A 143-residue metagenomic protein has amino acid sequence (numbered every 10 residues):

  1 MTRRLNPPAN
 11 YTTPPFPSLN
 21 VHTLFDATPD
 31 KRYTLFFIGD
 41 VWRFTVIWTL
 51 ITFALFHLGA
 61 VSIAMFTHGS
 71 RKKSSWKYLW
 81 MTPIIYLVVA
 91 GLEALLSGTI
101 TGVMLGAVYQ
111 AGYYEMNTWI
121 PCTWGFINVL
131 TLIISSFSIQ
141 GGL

Functional and structural regions predicted by a protein language model:
M1-V21, T52-F53: Alpha-helical transmembrane segments of integral membrane proteins, especially early/N-terminal helices
T13-I47, K73-V88, Y109-G125: Juxtamembrane membrane-interface segments at transmembrane-helix boundaries in membrane proteins
T49-S62, P83-M104, W119-S135: Hydrophobic alpha-helical cores of multi-pass transmembrane domains in eukaryotic membrane proteins
G59-Y78: Membrane-interface helix-loop junction between the first two transmembrane segments
S138-L143: Juxtamembrane/interface segments at transmembrane-helix termini
